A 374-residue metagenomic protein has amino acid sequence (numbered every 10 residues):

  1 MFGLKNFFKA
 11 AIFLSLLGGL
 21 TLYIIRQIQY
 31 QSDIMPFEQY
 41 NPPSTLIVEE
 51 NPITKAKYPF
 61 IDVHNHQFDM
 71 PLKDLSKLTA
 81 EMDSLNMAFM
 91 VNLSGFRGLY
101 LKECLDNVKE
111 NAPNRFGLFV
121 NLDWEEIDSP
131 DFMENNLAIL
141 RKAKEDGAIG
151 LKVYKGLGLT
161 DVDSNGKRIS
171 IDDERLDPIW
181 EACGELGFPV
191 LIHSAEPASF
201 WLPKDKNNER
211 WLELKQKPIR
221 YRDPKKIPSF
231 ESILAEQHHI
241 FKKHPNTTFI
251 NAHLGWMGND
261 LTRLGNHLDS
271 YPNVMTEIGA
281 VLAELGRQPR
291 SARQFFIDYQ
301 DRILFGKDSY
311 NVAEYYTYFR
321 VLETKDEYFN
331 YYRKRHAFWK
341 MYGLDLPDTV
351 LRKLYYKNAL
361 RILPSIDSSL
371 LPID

Functional and structural regions predicted by a protein language model:
M1-L17: N-terminal Sec-pathway targeting helices
I24-N114, N358: An N-terminally biased module of ancient metal coordination in phosphate/nucleic-acid-related enzymes
D33-Q39, K57, V162, A198-K225 (+2 more regions): Active-site gating loops and adjacent loop-to-helix segments of metal-dependent hydrolytic enzymes
P52-T54, L78-S84, E103-F116, A138-A148 (+4 more regions): Acidic (Asp/Glu)-rich catalytic clusters
I61-N65, F89-N92, F116-N121, L151-V153 (+4 more regions): Hydrophobic faces of well-ordered beta-strands that scaffold small-molecule active sites in alpha/beta enzyme cores
Q67-L75, N92-K102, E125-E134, D161 (+4 more regions): Acidic-and-aromatic substrate-binding clefts and catalytic sites of carbohydrate-active enzymes
P71-L72, T79, K225, F230-D374: H/E-rich (His + Asp/Glu) clusters that bind or coordinate divalent metals
L101-R220: Active-site gating/metal-coordination segments in enzymes
